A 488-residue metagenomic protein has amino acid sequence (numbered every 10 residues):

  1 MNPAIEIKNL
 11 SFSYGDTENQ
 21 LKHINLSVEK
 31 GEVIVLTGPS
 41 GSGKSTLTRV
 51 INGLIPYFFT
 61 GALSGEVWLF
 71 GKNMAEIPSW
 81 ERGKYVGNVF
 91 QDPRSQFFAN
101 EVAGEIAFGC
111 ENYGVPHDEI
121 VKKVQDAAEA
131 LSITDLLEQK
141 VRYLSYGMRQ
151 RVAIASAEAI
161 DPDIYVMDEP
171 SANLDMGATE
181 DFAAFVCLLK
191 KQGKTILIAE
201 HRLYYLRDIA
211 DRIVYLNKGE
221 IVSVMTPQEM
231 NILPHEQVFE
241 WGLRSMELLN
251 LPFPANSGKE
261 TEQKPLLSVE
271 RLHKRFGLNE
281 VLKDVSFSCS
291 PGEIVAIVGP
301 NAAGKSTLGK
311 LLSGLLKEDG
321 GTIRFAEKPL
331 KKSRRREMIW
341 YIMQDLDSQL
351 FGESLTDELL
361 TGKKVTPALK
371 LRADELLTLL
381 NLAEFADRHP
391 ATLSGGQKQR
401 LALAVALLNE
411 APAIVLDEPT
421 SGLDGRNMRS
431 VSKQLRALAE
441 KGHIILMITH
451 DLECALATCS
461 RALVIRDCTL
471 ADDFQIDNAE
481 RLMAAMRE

Functional and structural regions predicted by a protein language model:
T37-P39, V298-P300: The feature captures the beta-strand-to-loop junction immediately N-terminal to the Walker
N52, S313: Helix-to-loop junction immediately C-terminal to a conserved catalytic motif
T60-K72, G321-R335: Conserved ABC transporter NBD signature motif
D118-L136, A368-F385: Conserved ABC ATPase "signature" region
K140-L144, M148, H389-L393: Conserved ABC ATPase signature
Y165-D168, I414-D417: Catalytic Walker B motif of ABC-type/P-loop ATPase nucleotide-binding domains
E200-H201, T449-H450: H-loop/switch region of ABC-family ATPase nucleotide-binding domains
